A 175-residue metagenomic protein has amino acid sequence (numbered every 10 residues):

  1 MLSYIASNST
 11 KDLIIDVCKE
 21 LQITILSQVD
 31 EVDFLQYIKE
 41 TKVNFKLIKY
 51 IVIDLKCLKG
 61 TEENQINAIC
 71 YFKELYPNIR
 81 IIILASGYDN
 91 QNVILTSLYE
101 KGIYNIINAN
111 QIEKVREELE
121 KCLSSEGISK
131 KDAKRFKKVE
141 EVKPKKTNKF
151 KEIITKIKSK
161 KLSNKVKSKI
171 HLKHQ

Functional and structural regions predicted by a protein language model:
M1-S159: Long, basic/Gly/Ser/Thr-rich N-terminal segments that mediate initial subcellular attachment or targeting
K151-Q175: Walker A/P-loop phosphate-binding motif and the immediately C-terminal alpha-helix
